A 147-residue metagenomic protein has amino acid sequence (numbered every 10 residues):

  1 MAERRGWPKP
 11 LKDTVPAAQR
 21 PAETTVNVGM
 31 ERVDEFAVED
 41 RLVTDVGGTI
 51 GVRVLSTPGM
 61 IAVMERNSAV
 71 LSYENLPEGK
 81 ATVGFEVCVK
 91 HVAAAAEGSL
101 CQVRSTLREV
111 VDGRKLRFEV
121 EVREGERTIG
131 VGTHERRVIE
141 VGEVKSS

Functional and structural regions predicted by a protein language model:
P10: Arg/Lys-rich, low-complexity, intrinsically disordered N-terminal tails that contact nucleic acids
R20-S56: Catalytic strand-loop segment that frames the active site of acyl-thioester-processing enzymes
V33-E39, K90, E135-R137: Generic structural detector for well-ordered beta-strands
A62-R66, V70: Short, residue-level hotspots on alpha-helical faces of the histone-fold and other alpha-helical interaction modules
A69-Q102: Hydrophobic beta-strand-centered segment that forms part of the acyl-chain substrate-binding groove
A96-E97, L107-S147: HotDog/MaoC-like acyl-thioester-processing domains
